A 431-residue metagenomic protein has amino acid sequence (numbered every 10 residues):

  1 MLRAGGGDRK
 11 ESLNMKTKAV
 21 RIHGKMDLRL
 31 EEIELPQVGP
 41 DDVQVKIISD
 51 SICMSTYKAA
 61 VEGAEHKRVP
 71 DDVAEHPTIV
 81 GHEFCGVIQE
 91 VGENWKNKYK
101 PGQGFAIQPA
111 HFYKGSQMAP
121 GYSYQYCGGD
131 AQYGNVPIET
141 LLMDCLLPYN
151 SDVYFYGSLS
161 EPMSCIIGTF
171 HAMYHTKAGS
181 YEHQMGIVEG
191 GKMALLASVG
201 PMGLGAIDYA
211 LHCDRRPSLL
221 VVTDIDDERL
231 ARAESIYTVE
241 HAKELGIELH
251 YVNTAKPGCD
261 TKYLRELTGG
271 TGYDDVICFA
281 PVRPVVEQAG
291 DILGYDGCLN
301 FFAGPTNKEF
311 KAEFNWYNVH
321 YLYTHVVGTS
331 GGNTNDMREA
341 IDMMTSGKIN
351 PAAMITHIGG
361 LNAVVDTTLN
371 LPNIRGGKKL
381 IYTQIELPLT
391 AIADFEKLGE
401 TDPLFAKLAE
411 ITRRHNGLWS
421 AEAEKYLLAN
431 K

Functional and structural regions predicted by a protein language model:
P36-S51, E65-K114, G128: Glycine-rich beta-strand-centered segment in the early N-terminal region that forms part of a ligand/cofactor-binding
D71, P109-K192: NAD(P)H dinucleotide-binding glycine-rich loop of Rossmann-like/cofactor-binding domains, especially the beta1-alpha1
K177, P257-R265, T271, P284-D291 (+2 more regions): C-terminal hydrophobic helical "lid"/dimerization subdomain of Rossmann-like NAD(P)H-dependent oxidoreductases
G190-G191, L196, I207, L211-V285: Adenosine-nucleotide cofactor-binding segment
P201-M202: Hydrophobic/small residue at the entry helix of a nucleotide-binding pocket
I225-D226, P305, I385: Residues in the short beta-alpha loop(s) of Rossmann-like NAD(P)-binding domains
D275-A280, D291-F310: ADP-ribose/adenylate-binding Rossmann-like module
E287, A303-Y323: Rossmann-fold NAD(P)-binding glycine/threonine-rich loop
